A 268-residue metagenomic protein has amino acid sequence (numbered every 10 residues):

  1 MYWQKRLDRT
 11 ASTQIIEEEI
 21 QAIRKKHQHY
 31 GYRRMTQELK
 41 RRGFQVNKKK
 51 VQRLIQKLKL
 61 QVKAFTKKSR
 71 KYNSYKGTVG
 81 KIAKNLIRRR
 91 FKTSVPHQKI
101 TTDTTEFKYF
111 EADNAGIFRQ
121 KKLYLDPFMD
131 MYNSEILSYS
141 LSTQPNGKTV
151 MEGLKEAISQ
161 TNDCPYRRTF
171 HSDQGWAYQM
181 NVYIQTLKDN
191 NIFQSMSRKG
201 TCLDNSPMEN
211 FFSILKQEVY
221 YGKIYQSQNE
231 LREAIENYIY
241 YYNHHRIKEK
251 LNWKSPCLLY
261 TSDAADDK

Functional and structural regions predicted by a protein language model:
M1, I20, M35, V51 (+11 more regions): Mobile genetic element proteins and their domesticated derivatives, centered on retroelements and DNA transposons
M1-I15, I20, H29-K76: Conserved short alpha-helical interface segments
M1-R6, A234-N252: K/E-rich alpha-helical interaction surfaces of small helical-bundle regulatory domains
L7-A11, Y221-Q228: Short, polar/flexible loop-turn hinges at active-site or ligand-entry regions and domain interfaces
Q45-P127, M151-G153, Q160, P165-R167: Mobile-element integrase/transposase regions, centering on the N-terminal DNA-binding/Zn-coordinating module
S74, S172-Q174, M180-N181, M196-K216 (+2 more regions): RNase H-like two-metal-ion nuclease catalytic core shared by retroviral integrases and related mobile-element nucleases
D130, S142-N146: A short acidic/small-residue loop/turn micro-motif
Y260-K268: Conserved small/polar residues in nucleotide/adenosyl-binding loops
